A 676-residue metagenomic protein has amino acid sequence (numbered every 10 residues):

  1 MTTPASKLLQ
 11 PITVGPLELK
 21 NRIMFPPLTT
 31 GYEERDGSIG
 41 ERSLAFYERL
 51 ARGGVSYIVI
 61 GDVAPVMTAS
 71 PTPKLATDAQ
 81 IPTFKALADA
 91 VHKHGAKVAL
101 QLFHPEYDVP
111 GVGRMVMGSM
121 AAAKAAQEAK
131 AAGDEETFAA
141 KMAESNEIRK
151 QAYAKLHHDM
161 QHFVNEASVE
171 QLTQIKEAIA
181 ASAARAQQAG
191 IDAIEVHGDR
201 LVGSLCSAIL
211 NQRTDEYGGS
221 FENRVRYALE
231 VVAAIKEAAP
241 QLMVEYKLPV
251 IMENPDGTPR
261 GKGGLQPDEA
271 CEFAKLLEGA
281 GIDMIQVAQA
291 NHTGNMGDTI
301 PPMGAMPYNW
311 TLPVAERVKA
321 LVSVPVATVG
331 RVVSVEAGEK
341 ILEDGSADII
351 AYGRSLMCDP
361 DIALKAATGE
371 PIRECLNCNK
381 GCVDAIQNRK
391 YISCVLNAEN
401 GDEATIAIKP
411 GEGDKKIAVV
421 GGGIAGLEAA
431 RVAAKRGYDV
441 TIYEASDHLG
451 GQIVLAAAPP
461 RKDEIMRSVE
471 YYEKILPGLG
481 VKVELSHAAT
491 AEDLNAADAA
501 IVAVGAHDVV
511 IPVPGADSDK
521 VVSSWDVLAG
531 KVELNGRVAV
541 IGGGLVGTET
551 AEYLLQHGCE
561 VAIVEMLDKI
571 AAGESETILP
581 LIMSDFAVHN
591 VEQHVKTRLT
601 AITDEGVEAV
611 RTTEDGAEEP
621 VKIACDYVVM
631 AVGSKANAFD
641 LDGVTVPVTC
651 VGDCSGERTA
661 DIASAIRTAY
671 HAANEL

Functional and structural regions predicted by a protein language model:
M1-V420, I424, E428-K435, D439-V440 (+4 more regions): Flavin-dependent oxidoreductase catalytic cores
Q10-I12, L44-A45, C271-E272, P313-A315 (+10 more regions): A generic local structural motif
P26, Q101, V196-D199, K247-P249 (+23 more regions): Generic beta-strand/beta-sheet core signal
G95, Q241, S323, S346-A347 (+8 more regions): A generic structural signal for alpha->beta connector loops
I285, V318, I341, G353 (+9 more regions): Hydrophobic, well-ordered secondary-structure elements that form the walls of internal hydrophobic environments
G411-A445, E484-E492, A496, A503-K520 (+3 more regions): Rossmann-like dinucleotide/flavin-binding elements
D439-L479, A551-L599, S655-R658: Rossmann-like dinucleotide-binding cores of NAD(P)H-dependent redox enzymes
